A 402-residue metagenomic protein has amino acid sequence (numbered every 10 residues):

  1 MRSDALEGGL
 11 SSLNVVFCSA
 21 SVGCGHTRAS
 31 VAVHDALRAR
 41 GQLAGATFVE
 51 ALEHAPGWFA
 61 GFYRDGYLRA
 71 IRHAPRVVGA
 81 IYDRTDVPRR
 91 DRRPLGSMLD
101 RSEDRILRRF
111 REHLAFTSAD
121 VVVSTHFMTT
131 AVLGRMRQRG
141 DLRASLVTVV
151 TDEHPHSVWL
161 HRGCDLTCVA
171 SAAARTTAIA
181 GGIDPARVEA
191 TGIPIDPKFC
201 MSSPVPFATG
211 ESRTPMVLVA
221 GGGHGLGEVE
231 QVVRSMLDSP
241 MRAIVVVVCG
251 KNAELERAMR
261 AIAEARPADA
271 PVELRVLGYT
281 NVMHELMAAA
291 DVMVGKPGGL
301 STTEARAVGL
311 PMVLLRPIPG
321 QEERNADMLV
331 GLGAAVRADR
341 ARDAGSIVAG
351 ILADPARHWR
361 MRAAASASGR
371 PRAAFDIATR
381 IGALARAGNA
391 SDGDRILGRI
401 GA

Functional and structural regions predicted by a protein language model:
A29, T85-G182, R187: Active-site and donor-binding regions of nucleotide-sugar-utilizing enzymes
A32-H113: Conserved N-terminal ligand/cofactor-binding loop architecture of enzyme catalytic domains
R187, P194-T209: Acidic anion/phosphate-binding donor-loop and adjacent secondary structure in glycosyltransferase catalytic cores
S203, G210-A290, E323: Donor-nucleotide binding loops and adjacent catalytic segments primarily of GT-B fold Leloir glycosyltransferases
L277-G278, A335-A341: Short acidic-hydrophobic, aromatic-tinged amphipathic segments that line or gate anion-handling sites
M283-R324: A donor-sugar binding/catalytic signature common to diverse glycosyltransferases and related nucleotide-sugar
G331-L332, R340-R357: C-terminal "capping" alpha-helix adjacent to the active site of nucleotide-linked donor transferases in cell-envelope
A356-A402: C-terminal amphipathic helix plus adjacent low-complexity, charged tail appended to glycosyltransferase catalytic
